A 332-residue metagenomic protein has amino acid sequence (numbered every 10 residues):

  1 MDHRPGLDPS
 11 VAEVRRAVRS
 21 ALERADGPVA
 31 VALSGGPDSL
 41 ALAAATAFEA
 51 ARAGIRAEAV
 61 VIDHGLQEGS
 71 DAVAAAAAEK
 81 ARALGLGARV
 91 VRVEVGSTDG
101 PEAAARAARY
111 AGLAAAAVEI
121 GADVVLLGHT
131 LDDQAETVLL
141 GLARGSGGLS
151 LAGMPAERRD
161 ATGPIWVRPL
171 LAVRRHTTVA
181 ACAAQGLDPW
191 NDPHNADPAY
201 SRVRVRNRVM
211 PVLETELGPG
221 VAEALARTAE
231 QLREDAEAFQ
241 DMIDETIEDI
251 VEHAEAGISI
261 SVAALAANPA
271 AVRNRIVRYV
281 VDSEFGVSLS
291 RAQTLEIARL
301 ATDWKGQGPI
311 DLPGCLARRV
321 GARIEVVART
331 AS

Functional and structural regions predicted by a protein language model:
M1-N207, P211: Core alpha/beta nucleotide-donor-binding catalytic domains of modification enzymes
R15, D26, H253-A331: Mid-to-C-terminal catalytic/tRNA-binding core of tRNA(Ile)-lysidine synthase
A107, D133, A199-V203, N207 (+5 more regions): An alpha-helix initiation/capping motif
T130, V179-A181, Q185-E230, E234 (+4 more regions): Mid-to-C-terminal catalytic subdomains of enzymes that bind/position adenosyl phosphate moieties or nucleic-acid
G145, H176, T215-P219, A271 (+1 more regions): Residues at alpha-helix boundaries and the short loops/turns that link adjacent helices
S150, P164-R168, A322-S332: Short, well-ordered strand-loop elements centered on a beta-strand within folded domains, enriched for acidic residues
L213-M242, I260-I276, V280-V281: An accessory alpha-helical subdomain
D244-A254: Conserved Class I S-adenosyl-L-methionine
